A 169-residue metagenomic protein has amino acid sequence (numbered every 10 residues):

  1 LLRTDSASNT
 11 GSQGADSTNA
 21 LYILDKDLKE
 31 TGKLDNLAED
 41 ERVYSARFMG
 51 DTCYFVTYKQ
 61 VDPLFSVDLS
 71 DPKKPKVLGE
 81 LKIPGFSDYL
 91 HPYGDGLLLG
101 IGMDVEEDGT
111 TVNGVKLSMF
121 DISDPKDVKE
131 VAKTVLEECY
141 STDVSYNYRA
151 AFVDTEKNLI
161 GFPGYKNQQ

Functional and structural regions predicted by a protein language model:
L1-Q169: Feature marking well-ordered beta-strand scaffolds used for ligand recognition
